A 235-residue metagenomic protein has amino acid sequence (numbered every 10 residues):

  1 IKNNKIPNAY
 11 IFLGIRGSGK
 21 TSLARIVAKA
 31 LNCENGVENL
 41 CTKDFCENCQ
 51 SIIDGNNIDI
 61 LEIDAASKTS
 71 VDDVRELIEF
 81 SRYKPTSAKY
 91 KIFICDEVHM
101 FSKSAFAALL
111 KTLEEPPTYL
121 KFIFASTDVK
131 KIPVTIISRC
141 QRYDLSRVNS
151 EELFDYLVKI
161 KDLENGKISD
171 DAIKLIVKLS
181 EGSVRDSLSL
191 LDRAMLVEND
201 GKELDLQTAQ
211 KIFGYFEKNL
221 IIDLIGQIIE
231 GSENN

Functional and structural regions predicted by a protein language model:
I1-R142, E151-E152, I160, D170: P-loop/Walker A NTP-binding region and its immediately flanking N-terminal helices in P-loop NTPase folds
K29, N56-N57, K89, Q141-N235: Extended, largely alpha-helical regulatory/partner-binding modules appended to the mid-to-C-terminal parts
